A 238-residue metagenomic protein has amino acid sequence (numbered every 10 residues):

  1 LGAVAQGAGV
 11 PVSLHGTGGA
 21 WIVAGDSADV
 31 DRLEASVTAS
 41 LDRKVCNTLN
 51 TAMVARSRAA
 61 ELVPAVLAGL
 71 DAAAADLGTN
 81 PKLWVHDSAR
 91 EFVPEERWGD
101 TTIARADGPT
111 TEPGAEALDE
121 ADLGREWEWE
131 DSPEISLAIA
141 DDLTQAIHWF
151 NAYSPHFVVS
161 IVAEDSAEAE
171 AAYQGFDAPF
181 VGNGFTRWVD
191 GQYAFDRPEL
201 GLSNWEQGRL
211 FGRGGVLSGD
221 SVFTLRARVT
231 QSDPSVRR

Functional and structural regions predicted by a protein language model:
G2-E130: ALDH superfamily catalytic-core signature
S13-L14, I22, V159-V162, F180-N183: Short hydrophobic alpha-helical runs that function as membrane-insertion/retention elements
V45-T48, N151-F157: Short, surface-exposed connector motifs at secondary-structure boundaries
M53-V54, D131-D141, H156-I161: Short, well-ordered beta-strand elements within core beta-sheets of diverse protein domains
R56-A59, D142, S166: Helix N-cap motif at beta-to-alpha junctions
A65-L70, W149, G175-F176: Short amphipathic alpha-helices in soluble, non-transmembrane regions that often serve as interface/regulatory elements
L83, T101-E116, H156, E164-R238: C-terminal segments
A146: Long, His/Glu/Asp-enriched segments that create or flank divalent metal/ion-associated functional microenvironments
